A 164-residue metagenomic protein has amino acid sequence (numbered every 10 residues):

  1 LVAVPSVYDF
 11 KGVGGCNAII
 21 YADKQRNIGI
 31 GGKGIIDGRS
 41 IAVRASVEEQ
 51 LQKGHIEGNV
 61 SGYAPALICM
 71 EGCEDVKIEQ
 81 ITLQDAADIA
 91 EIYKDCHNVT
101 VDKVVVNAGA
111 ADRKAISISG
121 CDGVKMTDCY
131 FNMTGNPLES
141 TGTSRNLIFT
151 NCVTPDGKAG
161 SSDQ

Functional and structural regions predicted by a protein language model:
L1-Q164: Extracellular/periplasmic carbohydrate-active domains that bind, remodel, or depolymerize complex polysaccharides
